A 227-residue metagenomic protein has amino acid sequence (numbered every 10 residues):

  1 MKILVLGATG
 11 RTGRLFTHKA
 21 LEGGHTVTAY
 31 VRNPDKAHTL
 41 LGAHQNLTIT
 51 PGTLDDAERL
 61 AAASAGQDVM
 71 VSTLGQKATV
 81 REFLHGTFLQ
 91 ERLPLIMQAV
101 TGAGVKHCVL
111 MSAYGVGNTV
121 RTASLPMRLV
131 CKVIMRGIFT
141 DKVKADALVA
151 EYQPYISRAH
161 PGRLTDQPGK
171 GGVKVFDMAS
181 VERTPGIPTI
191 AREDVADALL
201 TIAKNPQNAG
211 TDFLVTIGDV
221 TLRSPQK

Functional and structural regions predicted by a protein language model:
I3-H25: N-terminal Rossmann NAD(P)H-binding glycine-rich loop of SDR-like oxidoreductase domains
T12, M70, A145, A159 (+1 more regions): Non-catalytic, hydrophobic alpha-helical segments
T26-T28, P34, E91-G137, E151: Conserved Rossmann-fold NAD(P)-dependent oxidoreductase catalytic core, especially the SDR/UDP-sugar
D35-L95, A99-G102, A203-Q207: NAD(P)H-binding glycine-rich loop region in Rossmannoid oxidoreductase-like domains and their noncatalytic homologs
V80-L84, T122-G137, V181-I187, P225-K227: Alpha-helical membrane-targeting segments
D141, G186-L200, T211: Substrate-positioning beta->alpha
D146-P168: Conserved beta-loop-beta element that borders a ligand/cofactor-binding pocket
P168-V173, I202-T211: Glycine/proline-rich active-site loop of Rossmann-fold NAD(P)-dependent oxidoreductases
